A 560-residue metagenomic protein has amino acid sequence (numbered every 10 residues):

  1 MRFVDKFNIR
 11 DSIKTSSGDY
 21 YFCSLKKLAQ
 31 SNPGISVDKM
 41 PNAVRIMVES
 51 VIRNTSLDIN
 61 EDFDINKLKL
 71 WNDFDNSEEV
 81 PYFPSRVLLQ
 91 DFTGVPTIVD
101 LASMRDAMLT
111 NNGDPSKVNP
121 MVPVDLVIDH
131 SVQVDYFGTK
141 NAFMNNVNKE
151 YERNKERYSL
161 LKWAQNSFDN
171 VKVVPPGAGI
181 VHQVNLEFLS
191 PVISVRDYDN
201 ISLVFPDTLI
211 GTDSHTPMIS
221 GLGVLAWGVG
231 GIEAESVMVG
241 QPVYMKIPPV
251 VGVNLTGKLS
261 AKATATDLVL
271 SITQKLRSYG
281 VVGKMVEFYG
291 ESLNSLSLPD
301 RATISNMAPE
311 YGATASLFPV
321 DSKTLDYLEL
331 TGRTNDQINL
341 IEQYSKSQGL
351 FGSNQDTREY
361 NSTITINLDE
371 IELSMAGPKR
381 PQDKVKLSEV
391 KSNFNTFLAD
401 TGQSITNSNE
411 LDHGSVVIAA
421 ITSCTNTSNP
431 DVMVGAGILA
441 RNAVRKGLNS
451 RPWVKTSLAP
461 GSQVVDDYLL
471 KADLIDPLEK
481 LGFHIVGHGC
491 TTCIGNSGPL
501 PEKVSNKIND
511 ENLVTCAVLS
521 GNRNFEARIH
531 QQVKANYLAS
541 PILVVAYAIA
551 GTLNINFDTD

Functional and structural regions predicted by a protein language model:
M1-R86, T97: Acidic/polar, glycine-rich intrinsically disordered N-terminal extensions of enzymes
N8-S12, P123, D213, T363: Short, acidic/polar N-cap/turn motifs at the starts of alpha helices
D38-A43, I98, I219, L298-P299 (+2 more regions): Short, conserved micro-motifs enriched in small and acidic residues
R53-L255, A265-L270, L373-A376, K384 (+6 more regions): Long, structured ligand/cofactor-binding scaffold of large enzymes
F83, L101-E156, E287, L293-D400 (+1 more regions): Terminal amphipathic helices with adjacent charged low-complexity linkers/tails
V174, T273, S345: Glycine-rich, flexible loop motifs
N200-N339, A440, V444-P452, H484-T492 (+1 more regions): Mobile "lid/hinge" segments at catalytic clefts and subdomain interfaces of large enzymes
